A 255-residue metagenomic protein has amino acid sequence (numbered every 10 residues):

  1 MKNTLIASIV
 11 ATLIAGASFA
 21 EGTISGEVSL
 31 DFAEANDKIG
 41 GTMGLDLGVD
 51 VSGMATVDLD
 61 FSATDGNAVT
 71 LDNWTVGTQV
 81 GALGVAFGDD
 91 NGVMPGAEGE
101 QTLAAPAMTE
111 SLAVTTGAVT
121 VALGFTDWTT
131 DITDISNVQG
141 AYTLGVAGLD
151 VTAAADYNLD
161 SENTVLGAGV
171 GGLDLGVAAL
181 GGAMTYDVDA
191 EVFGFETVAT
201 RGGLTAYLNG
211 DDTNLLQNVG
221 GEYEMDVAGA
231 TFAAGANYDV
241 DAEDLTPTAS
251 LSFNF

Functional and structural regions predicted by a protein language model:
M1-F255: Outer-membrane beta-barrel proteins
